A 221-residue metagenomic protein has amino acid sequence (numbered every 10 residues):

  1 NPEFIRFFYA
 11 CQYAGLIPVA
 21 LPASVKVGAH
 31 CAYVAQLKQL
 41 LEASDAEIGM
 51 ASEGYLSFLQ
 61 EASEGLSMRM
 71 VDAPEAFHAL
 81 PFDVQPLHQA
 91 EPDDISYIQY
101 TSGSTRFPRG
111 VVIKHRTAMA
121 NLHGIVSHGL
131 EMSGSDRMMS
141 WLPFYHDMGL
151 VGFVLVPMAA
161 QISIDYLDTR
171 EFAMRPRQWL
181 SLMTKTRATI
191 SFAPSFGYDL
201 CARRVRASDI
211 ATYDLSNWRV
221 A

Functional and structural regions predicted by a protein language model:
N1-Y13, C31-A32, L142-A160, R177: Conserved coil-to-alpha-helix start sites within the AMP-binding
N1-Y9, K26-A35, L87-A90, I113-R116: Conserved AMP-binding/adenylate-forming core of the ANL superfamily
R6, Y13-P81, P194-S195, L200: Structural core segment of the AMP-binding/adenylate-forming
G15, S104, Q161: Conserved G/P- and acidic residue-centered "switch" motifs that form tight phosphate/ATP-binding loops in soluble
K38, L87, P176-L180, I210-T212: Short hydrophobic/charged patches on amphipathic alpha-helices used for structural packing and interfaces
G49-F58, E171, A188-A221: Adenylate-forming
L80-F107, T117, N121, G129-R137: Conserved pre-ATP/AMP-binding loop-to-beta segment of ANL
M119-R137, D147-T189, L200, R204-S208: Conserved AMP-binding/adenylation subdomain of ANL enzymes
